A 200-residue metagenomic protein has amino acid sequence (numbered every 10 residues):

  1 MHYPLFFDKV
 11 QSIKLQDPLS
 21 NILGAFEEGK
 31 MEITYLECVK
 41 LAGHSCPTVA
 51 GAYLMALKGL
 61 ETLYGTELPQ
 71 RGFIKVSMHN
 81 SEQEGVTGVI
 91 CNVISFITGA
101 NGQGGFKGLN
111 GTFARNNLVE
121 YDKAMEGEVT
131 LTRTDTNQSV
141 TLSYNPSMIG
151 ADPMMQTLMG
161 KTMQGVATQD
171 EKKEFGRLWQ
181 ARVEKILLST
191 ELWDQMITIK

Functional and structural regions predicted by a protein language model:
M1-S45, L54-K200: Non-transmembrane, aqueous-exposed alpha-helical and coiled segments at domain scale
